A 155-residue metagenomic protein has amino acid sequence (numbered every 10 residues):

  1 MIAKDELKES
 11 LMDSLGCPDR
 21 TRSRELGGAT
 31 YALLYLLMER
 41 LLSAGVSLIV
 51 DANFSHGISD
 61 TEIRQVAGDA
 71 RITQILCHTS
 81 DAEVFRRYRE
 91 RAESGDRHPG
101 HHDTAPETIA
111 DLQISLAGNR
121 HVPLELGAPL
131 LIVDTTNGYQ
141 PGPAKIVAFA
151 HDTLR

Functional and structural regions predicted by a protein language model:
M1-A44: Conserved substrate/cofactor phosphate-moiety recognition/catalytic segment in nucleotide-dependent phosphotransferases
E6-K8, T79-F85, N137-Y139: Conserved nucleotide-binding/hydrolysis micro-motifs of P-loop NTPases
E39-S43, V66-A70, P123-E125: Conserved catalytic network of the ASCE P-loop NTPase/AAA+ motor domain
A44-L48, T73: Loop/turn-to-beta-strand initiation segments
S55-A70: Short, electropositive alpha-helical surface patch
G68-E90, V133: Conserved phosphate-donor/acceptor-positioning beta-strand/loop module used by diverse small-molecule
E93-A144: Small-molecule kinase domains that catalyze NTP-dependent phosphoryl transfer to phosphate-bearing small molecules
A144-R155: C-terminal accessory "lid"/substrate-recognition subdomains
